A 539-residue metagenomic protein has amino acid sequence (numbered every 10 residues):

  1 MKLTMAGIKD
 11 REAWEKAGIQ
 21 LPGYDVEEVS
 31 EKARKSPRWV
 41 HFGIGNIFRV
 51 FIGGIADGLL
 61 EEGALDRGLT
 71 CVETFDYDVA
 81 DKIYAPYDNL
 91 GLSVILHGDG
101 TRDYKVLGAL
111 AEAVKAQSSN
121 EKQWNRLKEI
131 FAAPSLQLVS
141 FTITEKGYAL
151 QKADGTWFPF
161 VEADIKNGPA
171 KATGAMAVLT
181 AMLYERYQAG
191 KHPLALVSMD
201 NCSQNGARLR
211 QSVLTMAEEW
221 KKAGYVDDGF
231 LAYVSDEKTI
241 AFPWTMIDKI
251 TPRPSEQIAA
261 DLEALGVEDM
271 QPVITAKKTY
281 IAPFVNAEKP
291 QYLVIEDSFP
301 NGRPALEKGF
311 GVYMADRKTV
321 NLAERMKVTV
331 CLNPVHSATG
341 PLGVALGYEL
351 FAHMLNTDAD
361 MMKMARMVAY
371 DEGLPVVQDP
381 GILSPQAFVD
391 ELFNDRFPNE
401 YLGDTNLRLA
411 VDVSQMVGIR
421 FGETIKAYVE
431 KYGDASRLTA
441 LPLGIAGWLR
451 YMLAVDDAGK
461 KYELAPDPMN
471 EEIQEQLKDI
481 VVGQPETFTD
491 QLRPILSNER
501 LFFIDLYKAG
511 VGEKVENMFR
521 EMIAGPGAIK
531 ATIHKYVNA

Functional and structural regions predicted by a protein language model:
M1-A539: Substrate/ligand-engaging "lid" and interaction regions
